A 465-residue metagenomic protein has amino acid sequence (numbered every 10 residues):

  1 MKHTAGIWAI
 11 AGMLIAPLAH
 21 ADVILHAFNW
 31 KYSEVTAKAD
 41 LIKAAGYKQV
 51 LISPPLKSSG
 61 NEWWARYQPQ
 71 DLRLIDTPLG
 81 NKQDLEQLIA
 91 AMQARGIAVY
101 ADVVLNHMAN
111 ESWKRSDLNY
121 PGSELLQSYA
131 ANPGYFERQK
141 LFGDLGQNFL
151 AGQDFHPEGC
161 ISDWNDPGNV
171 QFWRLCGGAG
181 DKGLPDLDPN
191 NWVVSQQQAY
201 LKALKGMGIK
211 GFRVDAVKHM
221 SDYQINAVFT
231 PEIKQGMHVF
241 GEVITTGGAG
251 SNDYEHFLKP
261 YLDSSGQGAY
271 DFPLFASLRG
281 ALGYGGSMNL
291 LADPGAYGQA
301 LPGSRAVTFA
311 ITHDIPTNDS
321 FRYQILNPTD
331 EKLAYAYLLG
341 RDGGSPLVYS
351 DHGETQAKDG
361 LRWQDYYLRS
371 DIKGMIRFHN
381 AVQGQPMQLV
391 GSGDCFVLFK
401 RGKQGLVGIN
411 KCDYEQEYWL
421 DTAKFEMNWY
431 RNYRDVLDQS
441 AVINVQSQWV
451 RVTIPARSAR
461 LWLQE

Functional and structural regions predicted by a protein language model:
M1-W8: Bacterial N-terminal signal peptides that target proteins for export
W8-I10, L14: Hydrophobic helical h-region of N-terminal Sec-dependent signal peptides in bacterial secretory/periplasmic proteins
A16-L18: N-terminal signal peptide c-region/cleavage motif recognized by signal peptidases
A21-E34, G180-P189: Boundary/entry segment of secreted carbohydrate-active catalytic domains
V23-I24, W30, T36-K43, P54-P55 (+6 more regions): Active-site-proximal helices and loops of the catalytic beta/alpha 8
S58-A90, Q127-A131, Y135-L141, L145-P185: Aromatic- and acidic-residue-enriched carbohydrate-binding clefts of CAZyme catalytic domains
P189-Y200: Alpha-helical scaffold elements lining the catalytic groove of polysaccharide deacetylases
